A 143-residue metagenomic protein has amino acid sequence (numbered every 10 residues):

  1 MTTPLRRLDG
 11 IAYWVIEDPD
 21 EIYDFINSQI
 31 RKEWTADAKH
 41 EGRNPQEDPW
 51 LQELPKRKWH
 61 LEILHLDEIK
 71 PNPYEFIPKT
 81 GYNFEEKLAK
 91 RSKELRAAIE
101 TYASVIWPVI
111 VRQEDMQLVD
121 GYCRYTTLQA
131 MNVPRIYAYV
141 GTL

Functional and structural regions predicted by a protein language model:
T2-G141: Short, charged/polar connector segments at secondary-structure boundaries
